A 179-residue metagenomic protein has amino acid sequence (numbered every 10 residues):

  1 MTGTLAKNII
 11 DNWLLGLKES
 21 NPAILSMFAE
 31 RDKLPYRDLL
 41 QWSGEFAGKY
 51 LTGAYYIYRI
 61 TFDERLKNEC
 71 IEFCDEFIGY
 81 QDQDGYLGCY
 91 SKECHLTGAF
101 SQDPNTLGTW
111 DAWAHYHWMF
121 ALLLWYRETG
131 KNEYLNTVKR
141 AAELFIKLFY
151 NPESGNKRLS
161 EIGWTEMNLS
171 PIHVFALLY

Functional and structural regions predicted by a protein language model:
M1-Y179: Glycan-recognition and catalytic cores of secretory/periplasmic carbohydrate-active enzymes
